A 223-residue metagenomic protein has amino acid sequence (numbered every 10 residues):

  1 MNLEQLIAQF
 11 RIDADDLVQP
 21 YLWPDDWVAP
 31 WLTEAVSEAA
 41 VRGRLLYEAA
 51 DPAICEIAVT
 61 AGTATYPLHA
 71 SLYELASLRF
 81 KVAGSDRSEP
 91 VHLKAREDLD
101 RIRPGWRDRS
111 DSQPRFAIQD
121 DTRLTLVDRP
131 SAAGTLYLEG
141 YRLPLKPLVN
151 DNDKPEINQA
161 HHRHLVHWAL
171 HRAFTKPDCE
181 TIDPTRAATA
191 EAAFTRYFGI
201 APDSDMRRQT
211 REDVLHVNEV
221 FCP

Functional and structural regions predicted by a protein language model:
M1-P223: Glycine-enriched, solvent-exposed interface loops adjoining structured elements
